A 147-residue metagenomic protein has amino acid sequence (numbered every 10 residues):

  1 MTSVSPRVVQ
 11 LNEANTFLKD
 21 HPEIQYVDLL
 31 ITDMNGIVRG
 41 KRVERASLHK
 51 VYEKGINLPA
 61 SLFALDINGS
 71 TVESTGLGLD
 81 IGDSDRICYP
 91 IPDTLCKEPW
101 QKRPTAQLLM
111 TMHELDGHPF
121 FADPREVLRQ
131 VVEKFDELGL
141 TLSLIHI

Functional and structural regions predicted by a protein language model:
T2-I145: ATP/Mg2+-dependent ligation/transfer catalytic cores
